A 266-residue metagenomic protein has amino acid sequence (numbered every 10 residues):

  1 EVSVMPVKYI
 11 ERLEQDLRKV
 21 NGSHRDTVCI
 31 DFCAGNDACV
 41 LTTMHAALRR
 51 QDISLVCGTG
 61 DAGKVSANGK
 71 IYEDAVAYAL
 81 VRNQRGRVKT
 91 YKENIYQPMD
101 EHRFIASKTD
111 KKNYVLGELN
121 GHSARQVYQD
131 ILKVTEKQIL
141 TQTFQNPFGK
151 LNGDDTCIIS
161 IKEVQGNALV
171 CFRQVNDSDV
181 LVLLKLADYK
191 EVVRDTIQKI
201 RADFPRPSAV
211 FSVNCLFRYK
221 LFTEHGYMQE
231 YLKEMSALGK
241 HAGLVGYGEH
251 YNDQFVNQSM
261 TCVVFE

Functional and structural regions predicted by a protein language model:
E1-E266: Hydrophobic alpha/beta core scaffold segments
